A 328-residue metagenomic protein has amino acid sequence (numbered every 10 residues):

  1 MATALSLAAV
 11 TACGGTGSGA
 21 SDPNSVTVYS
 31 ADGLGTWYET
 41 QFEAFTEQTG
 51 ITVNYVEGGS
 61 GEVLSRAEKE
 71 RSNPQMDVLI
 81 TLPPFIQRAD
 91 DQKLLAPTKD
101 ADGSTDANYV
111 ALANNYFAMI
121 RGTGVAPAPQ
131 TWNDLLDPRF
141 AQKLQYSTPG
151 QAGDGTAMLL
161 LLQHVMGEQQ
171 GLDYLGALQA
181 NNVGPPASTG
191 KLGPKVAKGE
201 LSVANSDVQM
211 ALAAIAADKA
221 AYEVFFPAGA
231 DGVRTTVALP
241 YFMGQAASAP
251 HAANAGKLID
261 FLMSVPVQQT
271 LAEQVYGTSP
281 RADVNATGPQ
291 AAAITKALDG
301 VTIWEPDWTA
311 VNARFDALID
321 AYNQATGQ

Functional and structural regions predicted by a protein language model:
A8-A12: C-terminal motif of bacterial Sec signal peptides marking the signal peptidase cleavage site
G14-G17: Bacterial signal peptide processing site
Y29-E39, S60-L64, E68, P74-L201 (+1 more regions): Extracytoplasmic ligand-binding site segments that recognize negatively charged/polar headgroups
A31-N54, A214: Short, polar/charged alpha-helical segment
P83-D91, S202-E223, V275-Y276: A ligand-binding cleft/hinge motif common to bilobed small-molecule-binding domains
A118-V125, L160, A238-A252, T270-Q274: A bilobed periplasmic-binding-protein/Venus flytrap-type ligand-binding module shared by bacterial periplasmic
Q169-Q170, G277-Q328: An extracytoplasmic/periplasmic, membrane-proximal ligand-sensing/linker region
A246-T302: Mature extracytoplasmic/periplasmic domains
